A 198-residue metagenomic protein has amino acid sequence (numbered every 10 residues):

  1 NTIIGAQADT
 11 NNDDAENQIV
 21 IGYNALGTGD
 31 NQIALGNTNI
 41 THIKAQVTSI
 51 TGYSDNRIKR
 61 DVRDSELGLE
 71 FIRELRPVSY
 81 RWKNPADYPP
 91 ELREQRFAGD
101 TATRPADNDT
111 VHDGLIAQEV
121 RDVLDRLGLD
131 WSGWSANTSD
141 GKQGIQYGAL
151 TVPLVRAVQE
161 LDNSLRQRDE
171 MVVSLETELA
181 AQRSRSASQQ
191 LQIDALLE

Functional and structural regions predicted by a protein language model:
N1-S54: Glycine- and small/polar-enriched repetitive beta-structure motifs of secreted/surface proteins
T2, D113-G114, Q143: Residues that recognize and position ribonucleotide moieties
I19-G22, G29-D30, L35, G52-D61 (+1 more regions): Active-site-adjacent substrate-recognition loops and nearby beta-strands within hydrolase catalytic domains
R63-E74: Periplasmic N-terminal gating module of Gram-negative TonB-dependent outer-membrane receptors
G68-L69, D113, A117-Q118, L124 (+2 more regions): Amphipathic, non-membrane alpha-helical segments that mediate helix-helix packing for oligomeric assemblies
L69, P77-Y80, A106: Functional cleft and adjacent loop/helix regions within the main domain that mediate ligand binding or catalysis
E74-Y80, A117-D130: Glycine-rich, acidic and aromatic/proline-enriched surface loops and short helix-turn segments that act as binding
T103, D130-E198: C-terminal intramolecular chaperone/auto-processing assembly modules
